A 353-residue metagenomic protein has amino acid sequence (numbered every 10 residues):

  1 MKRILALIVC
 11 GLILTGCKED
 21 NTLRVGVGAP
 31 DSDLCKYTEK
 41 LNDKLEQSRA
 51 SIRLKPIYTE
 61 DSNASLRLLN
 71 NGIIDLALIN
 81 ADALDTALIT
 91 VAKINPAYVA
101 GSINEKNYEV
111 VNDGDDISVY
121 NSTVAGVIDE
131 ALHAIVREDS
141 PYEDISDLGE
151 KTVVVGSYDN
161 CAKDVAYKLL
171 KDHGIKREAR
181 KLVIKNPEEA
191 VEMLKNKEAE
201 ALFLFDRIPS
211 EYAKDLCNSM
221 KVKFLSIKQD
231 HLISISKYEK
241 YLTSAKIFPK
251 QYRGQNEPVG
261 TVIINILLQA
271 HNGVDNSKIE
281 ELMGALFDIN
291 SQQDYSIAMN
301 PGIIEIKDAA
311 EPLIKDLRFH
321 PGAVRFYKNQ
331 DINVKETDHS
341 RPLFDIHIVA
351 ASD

Functional and structural regions predicted by a protein language model:
K2-L7: Sec-dependent signal peptide recognition, specifically the positively charged N-region followed immediately by
T15-G16: C-terminal motif of bacterial Sec signal peptides marking the signal peptidase cleavage site
N21-S48, I52, D129-N196, S296-I297 (+3 more regions): Bilobed "Venus flytrap"/periplasmic-binding protein-like clamshell domains and structurally analogous long
D33-N80, Q255-N256, A351-D353: Extracytoplasmic small-molecule ligand-binding "clamshell" domains of the periplasmic binding protein/Venus flytrap
I57-D115, E189-M193, S210-C217, S236: Pocket-flanking alpha-helical
A83, K106-E109, S140, K176-V274: Pocket-lining segment of extracytoplasmic ligand-binding domains
P96-V127, K250-V259: A structural signal for short loop-to-beta-strand junctions that line the ligand-binding cleft of periplasmic/secreted
E189, N196-K197, D206-S219, F224 (+1 more regions): An extracytoplasmic/periplasmic, membrane-proximal ligand-sensing/linker region
